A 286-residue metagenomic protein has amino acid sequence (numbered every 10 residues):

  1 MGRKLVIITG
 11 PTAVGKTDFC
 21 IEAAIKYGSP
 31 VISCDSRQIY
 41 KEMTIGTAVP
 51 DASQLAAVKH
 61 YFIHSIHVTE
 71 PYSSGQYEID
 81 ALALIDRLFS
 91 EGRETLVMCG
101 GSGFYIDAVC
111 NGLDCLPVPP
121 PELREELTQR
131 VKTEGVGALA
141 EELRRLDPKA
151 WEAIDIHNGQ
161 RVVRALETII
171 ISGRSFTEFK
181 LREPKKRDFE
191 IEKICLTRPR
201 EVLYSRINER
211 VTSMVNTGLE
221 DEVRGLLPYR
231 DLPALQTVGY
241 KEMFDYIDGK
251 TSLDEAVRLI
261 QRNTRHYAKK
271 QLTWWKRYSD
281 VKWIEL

Functional and structural regions predicted by a protein language model:
M1-L286: Phosphate/pyrophosphate-binding catalytic cores of soluble transferases and nucleic-acid-acting enzymes
